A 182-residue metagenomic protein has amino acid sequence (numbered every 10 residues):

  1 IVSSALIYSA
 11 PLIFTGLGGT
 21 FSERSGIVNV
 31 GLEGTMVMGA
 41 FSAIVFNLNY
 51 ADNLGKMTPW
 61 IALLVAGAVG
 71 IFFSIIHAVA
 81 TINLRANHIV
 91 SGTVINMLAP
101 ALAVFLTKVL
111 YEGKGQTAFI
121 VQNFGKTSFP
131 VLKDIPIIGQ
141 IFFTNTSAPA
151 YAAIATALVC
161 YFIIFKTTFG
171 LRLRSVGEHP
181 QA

Functional and structural regions predicted by a protein language model:
I1-G16, V28, S42, A51-A62: Membrane-interfacial amphipathic/re-entrant helices at transmembrane-helix boundaries
V2-A5, G34, M38, W60-A68 (+2 more regions): Hydrophobic alpha-helical transmembrane segments
T15, A40-I44, P100-V104, A150-I163: Hydrophobic core segments of alpha-helical transmembrane domains in multi-pass membrane transport and ion-translocation
T20-S42, I82-I95, R172: Short, non-helical or kinked segments that cap or interrupt transmembrane helices
N53-P100: Alpha-helical transmembrane segments within multi-pass membrane transporters and channels
I75, M97-L110, N123-I137, I163: Mid-bilayer segments of alpha-helical transmembrane spans in multi-pass integral membrane proteins that mediate
N83-Y111, G115-Q122, A153: Pore- or pathway-lining transmembrane helices of multi-pass membrane proteins that form conduits for solutes/ions
K133-R174: Alpha-helical transmembrane segments of multi-pass integral membrane proteins
